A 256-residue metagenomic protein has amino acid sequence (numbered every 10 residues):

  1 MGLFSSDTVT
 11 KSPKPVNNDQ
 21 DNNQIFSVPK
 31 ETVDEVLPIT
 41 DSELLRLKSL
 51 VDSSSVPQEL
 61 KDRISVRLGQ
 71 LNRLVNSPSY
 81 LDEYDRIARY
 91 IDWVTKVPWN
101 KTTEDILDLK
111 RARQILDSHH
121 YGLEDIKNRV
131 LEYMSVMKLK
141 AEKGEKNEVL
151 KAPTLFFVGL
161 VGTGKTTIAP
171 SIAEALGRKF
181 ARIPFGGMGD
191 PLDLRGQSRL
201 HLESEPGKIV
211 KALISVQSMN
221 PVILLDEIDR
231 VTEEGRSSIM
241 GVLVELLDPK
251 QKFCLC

Functional and structural regions predicted by a protein language model:
G2-K140: Extended, charged alpha-helical coiled-coil/arm scaffolds that mediate oligomerization and mechanical coupling in large
I106-L109, R113, M134, K140-T163: Glycine/charge-rich, flexible interdomain linkers and switch-proximal surface loops that mediate coupling
K146-F185, I214-S215: Walker A/P-loop
L150-P153, L176, R195, E203 (+3 more regions): Short loop/turn elements that form and flank the Walker-type P-loop nucleotide-binding site in RecA-like NTPase cores
F157-G159, G196, E227: The Walker A (P-loop) glycine that initiates the GxxxxGKT/S ATP-binding motif of P-loop NTPases
A175-E205, A212, T232: AAA+/P-loop NTPase substrate/partner-engagement loops
L200-L224, C256: Conserved alpha-helical scaffold flanking the Walker A/P-loop in AAA+ ATPase domains
L225-C256: Conserved catalytic/switch belt of AAA+ P-loop NTPases
